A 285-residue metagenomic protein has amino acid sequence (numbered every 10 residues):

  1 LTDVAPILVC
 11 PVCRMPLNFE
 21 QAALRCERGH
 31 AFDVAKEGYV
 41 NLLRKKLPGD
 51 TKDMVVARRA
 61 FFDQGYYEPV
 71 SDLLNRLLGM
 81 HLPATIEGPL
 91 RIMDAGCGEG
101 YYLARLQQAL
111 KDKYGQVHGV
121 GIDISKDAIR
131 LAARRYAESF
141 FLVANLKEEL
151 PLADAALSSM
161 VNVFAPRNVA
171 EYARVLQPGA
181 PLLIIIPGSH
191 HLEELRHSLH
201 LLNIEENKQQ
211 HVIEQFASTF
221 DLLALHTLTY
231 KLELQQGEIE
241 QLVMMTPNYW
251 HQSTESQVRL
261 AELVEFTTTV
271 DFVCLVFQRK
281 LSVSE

Functional and structural regions predicted by a protein language model:
L1-P48: N-terminal auxiliary segments of SAM/dcSAM-dependent transferases
P48-L73, L77: Class I SAM-dependent methyltransferase Rossmann-like catalytic core, especially the SAM/SAH-binding loop
E87-G98: Conserved class I S-adenosyl-L-methionine
E99-Y114: Conserved SAM-binding loop of SAM-dependent methyltransferases across substrates and taxa, primarily the Class I
S125-D127: Conserved SAM/SAH-binding beta-strand->alpha-helix loop
V169-L183: A short glycine-rich, Lys/Arg-flanked "PGG" loop and its adjoining helix->strand segment in the class I
P181-I213: Conserved class I S-adenosyl-L-methionine
H226-E285: Conserved Class I S-adenosyl-L-methionine
